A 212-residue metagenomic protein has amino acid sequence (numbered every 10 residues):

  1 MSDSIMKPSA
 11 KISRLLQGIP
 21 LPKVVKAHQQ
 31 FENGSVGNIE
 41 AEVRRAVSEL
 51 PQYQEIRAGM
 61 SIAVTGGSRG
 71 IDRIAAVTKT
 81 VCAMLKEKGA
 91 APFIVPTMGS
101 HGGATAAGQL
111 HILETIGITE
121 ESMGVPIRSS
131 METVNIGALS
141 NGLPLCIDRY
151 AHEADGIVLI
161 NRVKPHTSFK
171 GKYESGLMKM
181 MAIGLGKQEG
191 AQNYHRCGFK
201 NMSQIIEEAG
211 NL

Functional and structural regions predicted by a protein language model:
M1-E42: N-terminal amphipathic/basic leader segments beginning at the initiator methionine
V47-A63, K86-E87: Glycine-rich phosphate/diphosphate-binding loops that line cofactor/substrate pockets in enzymes
S61-G70, F93-M98: Short glycine-rich or small-residue beta-strand-to-loop segments that form or flank ligand, phosphate, metal/Fe-S
I71-T78, G103, H166-F169, M180: Short glycine/serine/threonine-rich phosphate/pyrophosphate-binding segments that cradle anionic phosphate groups
D72-A91: Histidine-anchored nucleotide/phosphate-binding helix
K88-A107: Active-site histidine-anchored catalytic micro-motif
G108-K172: An acidic, phosphate/nucleotide-engaging active-site surface
L139, Y150-H152, L159-L212: Conserved phosphate- and dinucleotide-binding cores of soluble alpha/beta proteins, encompassing both enzyme active
